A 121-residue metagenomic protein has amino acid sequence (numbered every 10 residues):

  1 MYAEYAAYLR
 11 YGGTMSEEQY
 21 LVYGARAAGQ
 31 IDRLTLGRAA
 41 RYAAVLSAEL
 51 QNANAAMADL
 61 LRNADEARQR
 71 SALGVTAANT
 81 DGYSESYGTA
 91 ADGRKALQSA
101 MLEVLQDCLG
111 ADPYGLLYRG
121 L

Functional and structural regions predicted by a protein language model:
M1-L121: Divalent metal-cofactor coordination and adjacent catalytic microenvironments
